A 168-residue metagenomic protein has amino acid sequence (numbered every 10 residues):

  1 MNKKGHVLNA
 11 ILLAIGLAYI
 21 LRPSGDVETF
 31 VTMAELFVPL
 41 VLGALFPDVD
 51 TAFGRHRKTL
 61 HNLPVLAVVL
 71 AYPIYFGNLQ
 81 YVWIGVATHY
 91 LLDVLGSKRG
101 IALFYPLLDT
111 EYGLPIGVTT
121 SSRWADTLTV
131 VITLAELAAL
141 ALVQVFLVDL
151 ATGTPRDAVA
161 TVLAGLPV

Functional and structural regions predicted by a protein language model:
M1-V168: N-terminal membrane-targeting hydrophobic helices
